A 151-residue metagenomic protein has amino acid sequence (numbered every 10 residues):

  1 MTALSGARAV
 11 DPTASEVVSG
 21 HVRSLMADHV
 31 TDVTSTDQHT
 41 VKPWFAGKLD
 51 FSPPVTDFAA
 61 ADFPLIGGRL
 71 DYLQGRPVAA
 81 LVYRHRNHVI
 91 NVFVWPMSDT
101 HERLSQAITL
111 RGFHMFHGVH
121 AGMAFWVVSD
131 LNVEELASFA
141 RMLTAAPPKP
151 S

Functional and structural regions predicted by a protein language model:
M1-V78: Juxtamembrane extracytoplasmic segments of single-/few-pass membrane proteins
G20-L25, W44, Y83, F93 (+2 more regions): Broad hydrophobic/π-residue packing in well-ordered secondary structure
T36-W44, I90, E135-S138, P148-S151: N- and C-terminal low-complexity/disordered segments
G67, V94, S129: Pocket-edge structural micro-motifs
G67-G68, V78-A80, S105, H114-M115: Short, acidic/polar N-cap/turn motifs at the starts of alpha helices
V78-M97: A short acidic-to-branched-hydrophobic micro-motif
H85, M97-S151: A short, solvent-exposed beta-edge/loop patch
